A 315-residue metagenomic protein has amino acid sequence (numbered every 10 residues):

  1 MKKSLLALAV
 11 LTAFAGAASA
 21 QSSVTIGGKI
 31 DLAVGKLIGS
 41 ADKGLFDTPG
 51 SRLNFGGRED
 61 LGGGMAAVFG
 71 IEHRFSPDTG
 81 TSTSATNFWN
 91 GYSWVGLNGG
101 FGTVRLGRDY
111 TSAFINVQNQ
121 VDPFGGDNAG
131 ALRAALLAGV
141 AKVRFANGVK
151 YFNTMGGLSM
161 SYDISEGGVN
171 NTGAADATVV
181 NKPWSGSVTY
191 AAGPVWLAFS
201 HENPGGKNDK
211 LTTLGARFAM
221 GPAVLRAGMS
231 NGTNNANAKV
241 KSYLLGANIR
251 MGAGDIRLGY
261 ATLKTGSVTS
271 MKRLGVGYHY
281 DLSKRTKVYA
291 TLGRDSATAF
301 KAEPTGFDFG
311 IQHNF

Functional and structural regions predicted by a protein language model:
M1-F315: Outer-membrane beta-barrel proteins
